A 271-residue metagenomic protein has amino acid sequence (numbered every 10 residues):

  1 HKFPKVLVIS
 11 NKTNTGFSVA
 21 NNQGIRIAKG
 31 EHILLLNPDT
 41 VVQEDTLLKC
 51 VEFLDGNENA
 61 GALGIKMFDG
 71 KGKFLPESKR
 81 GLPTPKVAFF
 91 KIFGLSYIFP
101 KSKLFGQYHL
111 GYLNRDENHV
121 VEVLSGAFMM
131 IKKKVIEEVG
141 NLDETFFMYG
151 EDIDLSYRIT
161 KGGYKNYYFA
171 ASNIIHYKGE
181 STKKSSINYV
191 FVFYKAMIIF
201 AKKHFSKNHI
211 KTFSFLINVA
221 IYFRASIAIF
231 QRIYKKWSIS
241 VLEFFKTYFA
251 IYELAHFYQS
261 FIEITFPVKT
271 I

Functional and structural regions predicted by a protein language model:
S10-A28, K49: Glycine-rich, basic loop-to-helix element that forms the pyrophosphate-binding segment of sugar-nucleotide handling
F17, L36, V41-T46, D69 (+2 more regions): Hydrophobic/aromatic residue at the end of a short beta strand that borders the catalytic acidic motif
I33: Short aromatic/hydrophobic "clamp" motif used to bind/position activated sugar donors
V41-E77: Conserved donor NDP-sugar-binding/catalytic core segment of glycosyltransferases
L82-V121: Short, flexible, basic/aromatic active-site loop/helix in glycosyltransferases
L113-E117, E122-N173: A short, conserved alpha-helix in the catalytic core of glycosyltransferases
Y157-Y234: Active-site-adjacent helix/loop segment of glycosyltransferases that harbors family-specific signature motifs
H209, S226-I271: Signature of alpha-helical transmembrane segments in polytopic membrane proteins
